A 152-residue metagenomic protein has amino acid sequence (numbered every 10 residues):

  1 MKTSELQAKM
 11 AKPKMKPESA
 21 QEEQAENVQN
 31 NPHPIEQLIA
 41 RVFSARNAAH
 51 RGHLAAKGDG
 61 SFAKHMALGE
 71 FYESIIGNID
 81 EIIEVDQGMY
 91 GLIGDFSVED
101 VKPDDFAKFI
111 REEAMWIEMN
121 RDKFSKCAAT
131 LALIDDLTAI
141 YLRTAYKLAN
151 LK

Functional and structural regions predicted by a protein language model:
M1-Q37, I117, A129-A132: Charge-dense, intrinsically disordered terminal/linker segments
N27-A45, P103-F106: Disorder-to-helix initiation segments
E36-I39, F43, G69, I76 (+1 more regions): Short amphipathic alpha-helical segments with heptad-repeat character
A40-L54, G77-D80, E84, K108-M119 (+2 more regions): Generic structural signal for well-ordered, non-membrane alpha-helices
A45-E70: Helix-loop segments that flank and shape redox-cofactor active sites
F62-I93: Conserved alpha-helical segments that form or flank metal/cofactor-binding pockets of metalloenzymes
S97-K152: Acidic/histidine-rich alpha-helical segments that form the ligand environment of transition-metal centers
